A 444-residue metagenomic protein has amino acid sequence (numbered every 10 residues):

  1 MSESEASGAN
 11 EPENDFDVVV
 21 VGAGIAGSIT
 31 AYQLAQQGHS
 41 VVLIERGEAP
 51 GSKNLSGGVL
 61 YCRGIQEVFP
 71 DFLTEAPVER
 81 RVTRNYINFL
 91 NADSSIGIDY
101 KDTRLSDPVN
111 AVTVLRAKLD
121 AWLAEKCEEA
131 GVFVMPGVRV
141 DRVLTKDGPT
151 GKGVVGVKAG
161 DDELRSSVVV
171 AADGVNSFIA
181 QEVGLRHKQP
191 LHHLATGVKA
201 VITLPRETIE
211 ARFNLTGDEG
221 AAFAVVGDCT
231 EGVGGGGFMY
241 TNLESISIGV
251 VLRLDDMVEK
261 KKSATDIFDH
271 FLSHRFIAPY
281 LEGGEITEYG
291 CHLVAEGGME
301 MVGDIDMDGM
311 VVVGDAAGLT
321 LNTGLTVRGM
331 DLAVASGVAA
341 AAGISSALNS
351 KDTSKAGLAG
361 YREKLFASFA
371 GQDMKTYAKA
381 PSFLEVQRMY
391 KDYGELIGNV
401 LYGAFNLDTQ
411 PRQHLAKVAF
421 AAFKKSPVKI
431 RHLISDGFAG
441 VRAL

Functional and structural regions predicted by a protein language model:
M1-D15: A short, basic/flexible loop-to-alpha-helix module at the beginning of a structural domain
F16-L43: N-terminal Rossmann-like FAD-binding beta1-loop-alpha1 element of flavoenzymes
G47-A92: N-terminal FAD cofactor-binding segment of flavoenzymes
S106-E125, M257-K262: Short beta-strand to alpha-helix junction loop
K126-I277: Predominantly flavin-linked oxidoreductase catalytic cores and closely associated redox partners
T230-G234, L243, D256-S336, D352-G360 (+1 more regions): FAD/FMN-dependent oxidoreductases across multiple families
A339-Y390: Active-site-proximal substrate-binding core of FAD-dependent oxidoreductases
L384-L444: C-terminal auxiliary extensions adjacent to catalytic cores
